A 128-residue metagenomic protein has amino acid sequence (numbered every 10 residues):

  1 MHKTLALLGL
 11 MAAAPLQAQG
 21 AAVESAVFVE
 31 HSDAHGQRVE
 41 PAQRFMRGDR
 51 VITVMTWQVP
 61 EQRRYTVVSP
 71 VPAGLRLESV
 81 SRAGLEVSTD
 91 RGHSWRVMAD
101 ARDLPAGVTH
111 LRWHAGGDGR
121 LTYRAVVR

Functional and structural regions predicted by a protein language model:
M1-L8: Sec-dependent signal peptide recognition, specifically the positively charged N-region followed immediately by
A13-P15: N-terminal signal peptide c-region/cleavage motif recognized by signal peptidases
A18-M46, L85-V87: Low-complexity, acidic Ser/Thr/Pro/Gly-rich terminal tails and inter-domain linkers that flank the onset of structured
Q37-P41, T53, A106-W113: Short structured motifs
Q43-Q62: Short beta-strand elements of extracellular/lumenal beta-sandwich folds
V51-T53, H114-A125: Short Pro-Gly-centered flexible turn/kink motifs
T56-R82: Low-complexity, serine/threonine/proline/glycine-rich extracellular segments that form mucin-like
A73-T109, A115: A surface/secretory-pathway sequence property marking extracellular, secreted, or lumenal proteins enriched
